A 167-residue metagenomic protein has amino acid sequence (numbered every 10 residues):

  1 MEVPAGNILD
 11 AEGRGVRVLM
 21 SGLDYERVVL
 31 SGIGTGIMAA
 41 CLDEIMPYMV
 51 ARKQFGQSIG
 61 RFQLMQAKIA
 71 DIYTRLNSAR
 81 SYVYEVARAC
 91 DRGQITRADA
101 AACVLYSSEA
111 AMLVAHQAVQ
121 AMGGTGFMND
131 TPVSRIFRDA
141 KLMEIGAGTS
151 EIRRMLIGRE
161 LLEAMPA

Functional and structural regions predicted by a protein language model:
M1-R17: Long, acidic (Asp/Glu-rich), low-complexity accessory segments flanking structured domains
E12-R14, V18-A167: Alpha-helical interface subdomain recognition
